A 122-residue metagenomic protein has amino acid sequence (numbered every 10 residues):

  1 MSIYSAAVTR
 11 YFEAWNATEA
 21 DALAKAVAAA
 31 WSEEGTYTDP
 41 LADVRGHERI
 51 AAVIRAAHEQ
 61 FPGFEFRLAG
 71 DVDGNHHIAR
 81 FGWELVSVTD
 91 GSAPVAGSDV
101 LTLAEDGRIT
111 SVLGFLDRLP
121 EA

Functional and structural regions predicted by a protein language model:
S2-E19: Short, aromatic-enriched amphipathic alpha-helices that serve as compact interaction elements
S5, A22-H77: A solvent-exposed, acidic/Ser-Thr-rich amphipathic alpha-helical stretch
E13, A17, P40, D99: Short, flexible active-site loop motifs that bind/organize anionic cofactors or intermediates
A52, H58-A122: A beta-strand edge to alpha-helix "cap/lid" segment located at domain peripheries
